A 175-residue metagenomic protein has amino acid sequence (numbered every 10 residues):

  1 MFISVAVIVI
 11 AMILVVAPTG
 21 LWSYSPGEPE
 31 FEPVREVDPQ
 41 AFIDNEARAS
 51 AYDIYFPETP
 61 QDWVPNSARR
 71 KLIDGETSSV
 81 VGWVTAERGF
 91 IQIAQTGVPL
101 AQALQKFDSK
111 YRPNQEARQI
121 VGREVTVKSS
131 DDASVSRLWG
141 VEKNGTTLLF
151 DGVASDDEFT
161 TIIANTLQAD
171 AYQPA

Functional and structural regions predicted by a protein language model:
F2-T19: Hydrophobic membrane-insertion alpha-helices, especially the h-region of bacterial N-terminal signal peptides
A17, F42-E46, I162-N165: Residues that form generic nucleotide/phosphate-binding pockets
L21, K110-Y111, T166-A169: Alpha-helix boundary/capping residues
L21-E36: Ser/Thr/Pro/Gly-rich low-complexity linker/stalk segments immediately outside membranes or between
V34-S130: Short, solvent-exposed recognition patches
Q115-A175: A short, solvent-exposed beta-edge/loop patch
